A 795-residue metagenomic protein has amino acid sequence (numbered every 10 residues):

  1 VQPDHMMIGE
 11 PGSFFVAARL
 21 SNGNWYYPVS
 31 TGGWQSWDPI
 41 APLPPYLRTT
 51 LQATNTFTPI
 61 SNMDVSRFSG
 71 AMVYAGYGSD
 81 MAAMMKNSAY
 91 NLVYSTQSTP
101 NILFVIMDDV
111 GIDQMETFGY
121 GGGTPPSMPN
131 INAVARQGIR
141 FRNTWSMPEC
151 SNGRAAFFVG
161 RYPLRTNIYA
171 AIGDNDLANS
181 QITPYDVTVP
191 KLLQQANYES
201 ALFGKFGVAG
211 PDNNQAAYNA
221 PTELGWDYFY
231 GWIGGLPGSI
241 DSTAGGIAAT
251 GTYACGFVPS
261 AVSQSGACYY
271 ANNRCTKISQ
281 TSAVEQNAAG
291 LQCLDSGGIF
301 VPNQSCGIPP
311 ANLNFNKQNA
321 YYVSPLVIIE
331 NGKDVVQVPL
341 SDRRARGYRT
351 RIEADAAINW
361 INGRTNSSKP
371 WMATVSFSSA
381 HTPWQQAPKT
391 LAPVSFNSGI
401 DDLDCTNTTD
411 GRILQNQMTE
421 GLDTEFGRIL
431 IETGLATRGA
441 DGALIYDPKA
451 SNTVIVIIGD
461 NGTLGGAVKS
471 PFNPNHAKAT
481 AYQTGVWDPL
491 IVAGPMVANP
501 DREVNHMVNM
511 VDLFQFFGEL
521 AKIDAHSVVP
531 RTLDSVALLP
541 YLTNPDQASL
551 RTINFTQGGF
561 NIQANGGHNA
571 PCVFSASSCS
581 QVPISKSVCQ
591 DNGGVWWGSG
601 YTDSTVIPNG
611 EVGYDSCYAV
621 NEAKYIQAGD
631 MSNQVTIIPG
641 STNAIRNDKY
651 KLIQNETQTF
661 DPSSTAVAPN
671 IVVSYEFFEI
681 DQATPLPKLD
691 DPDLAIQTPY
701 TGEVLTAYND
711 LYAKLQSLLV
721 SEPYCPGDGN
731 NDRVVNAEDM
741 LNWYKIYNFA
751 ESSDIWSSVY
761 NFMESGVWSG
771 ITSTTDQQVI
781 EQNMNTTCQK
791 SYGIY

Functional and structural regions predicted by a protein language model:
Q97-I139, F206: Active-site-proximal N-terminal segment of extracellular/periplasmic enzymes that hydrolyze or transfer
G121-R154, E199-A201, L224-I233, G297-Q304: Short, structured active-site-proximal loop/turn typified by the sulfatase FGly-forming signature C/S-X-P-X-R
P126, N213-G225, P383-Q385, E432-A498 (+1 more regions): Histidine-centered active-site microenvironments of extracellular/periplasmic hydrolases and transferases
F158-V159, R165, P237-I240, Y322-S324 (+7 more regions): Substrate-binding rim/cap in mid-to-C-terminal beta-strand-loop elements of soluble/periplasmic
Y169-A170, D176-P190, Q195, F206-P370 (+7 more regions): Formylglycine-dependent
G225-Y228, W232-I240, G251-Y253, G462-S470 (+5 more regions): C-terminal cap/loop subdomain of S1 sulfatases and analogous C-terminal strand-loop tails that border
I352-N362, S398-T453, G727, M763: A long, amphipathic alpha-helix that forms part of the scaffold/cap immediately adjacent to metal-dependent active
L719-Y795: Cellulosome-associated attachment modules in secreted, modular CAZymes
